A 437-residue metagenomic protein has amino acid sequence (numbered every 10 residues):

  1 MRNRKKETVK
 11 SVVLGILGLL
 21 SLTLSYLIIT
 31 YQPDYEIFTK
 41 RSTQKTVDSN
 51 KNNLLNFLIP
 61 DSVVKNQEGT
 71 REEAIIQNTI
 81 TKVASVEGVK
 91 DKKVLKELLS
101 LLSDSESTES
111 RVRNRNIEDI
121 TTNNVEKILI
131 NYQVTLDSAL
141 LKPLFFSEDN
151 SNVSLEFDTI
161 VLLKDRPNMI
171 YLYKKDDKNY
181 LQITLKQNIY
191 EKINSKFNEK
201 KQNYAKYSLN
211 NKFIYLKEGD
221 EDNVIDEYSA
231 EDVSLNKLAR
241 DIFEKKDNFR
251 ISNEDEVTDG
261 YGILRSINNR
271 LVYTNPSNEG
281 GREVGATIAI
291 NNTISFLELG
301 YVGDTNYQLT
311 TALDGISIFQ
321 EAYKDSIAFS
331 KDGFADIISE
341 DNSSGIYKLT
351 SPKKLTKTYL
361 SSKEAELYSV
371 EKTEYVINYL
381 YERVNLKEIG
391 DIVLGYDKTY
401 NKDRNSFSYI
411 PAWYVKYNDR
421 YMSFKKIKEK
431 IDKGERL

Functional and structural regions predicted by a protein language model:
M1-E7: N-terminal Lys/Arg-rich, disordered targeting/topogenic segments
R2, Y26-G285: Preferential activation on post-signal-peptide N-terminal prodomains/segments of secreted or lumenal proteins
K10-T30: Hydrophobic membrane-insertion alpha-helices, especially the h-region of bacterial N-terminal signal peptides
V94-L98, S277-G315, L360-K402: Short, non-transmembrane alpha-helical segments in secretory-pathway proteins
K142-L163, V376-A412: Amphipathic, soluble alpha/beta structural segments
L238-I263, I267-V272, Y301-L349, I392-Y421: Exposed beta-strand-loop-beta-strand "reactive/processing" segments of non-cytosolic proteins
T293, I337, P411-R420, F424-D432 (+1 more regions): Conserved histidines in hydrophobic membrane contexts and catalytic metal-binding motifs
S344-S369: Short helix-loop boundary/capping segments
